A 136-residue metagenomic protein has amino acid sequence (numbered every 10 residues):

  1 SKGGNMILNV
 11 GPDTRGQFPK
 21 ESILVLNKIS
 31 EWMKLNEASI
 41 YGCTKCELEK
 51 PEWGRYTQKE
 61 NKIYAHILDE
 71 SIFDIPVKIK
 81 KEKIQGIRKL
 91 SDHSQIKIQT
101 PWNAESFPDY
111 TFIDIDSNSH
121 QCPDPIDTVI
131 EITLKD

Functional and structural regions predicted by a protein language model:
S1-D136: Mature catalytic domains of secreted/periplasmic carbohydrate-active enzymes
